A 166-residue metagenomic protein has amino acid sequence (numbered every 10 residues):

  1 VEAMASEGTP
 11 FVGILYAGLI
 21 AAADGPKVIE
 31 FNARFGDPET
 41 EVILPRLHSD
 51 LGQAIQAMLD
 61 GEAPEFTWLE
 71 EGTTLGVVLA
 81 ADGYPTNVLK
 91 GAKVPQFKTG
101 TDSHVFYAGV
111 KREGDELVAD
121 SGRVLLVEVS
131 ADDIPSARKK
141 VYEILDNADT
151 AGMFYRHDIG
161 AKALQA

Functional and structural regions predicted by a protein language model:
V1-Y16, N32-D102, E113: Active-site "cap" helix and flanking loop/linker of ATP-utilizing ligase/carboxylase catalytic domains
A17-A21, P26-F35, G109: Short beta-strand elements
A21, L79-A80, Y107, V129 (+1 more regions): Hydrophobic side chains in beta-strands
A22, T40, N87, L126 (+1 more regions): Short, electropositive, low-hydrophobicity segments enriched in small/polar residues
G25, D37, G83, K111 (+1 more regions): Residues that cap or initiate secondary-structure elements
P26-K27, T74-V77, D102-V105, V124-L126: Structural motif
V110-G114, V118-A166: Generic C-terminus detector
